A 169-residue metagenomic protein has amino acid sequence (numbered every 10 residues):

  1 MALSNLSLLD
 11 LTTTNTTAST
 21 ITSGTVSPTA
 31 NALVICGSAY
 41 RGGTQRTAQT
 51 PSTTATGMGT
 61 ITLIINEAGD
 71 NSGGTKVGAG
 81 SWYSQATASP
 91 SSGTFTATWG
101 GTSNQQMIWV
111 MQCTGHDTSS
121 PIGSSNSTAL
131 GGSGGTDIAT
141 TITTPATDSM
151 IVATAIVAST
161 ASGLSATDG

Functional and structural regions predicted by a protein language model:
M1-G169: Primarily extracytoplasmic/secreted proteins and surface-exposed domains characterized by disulfide-bonded cysteine
